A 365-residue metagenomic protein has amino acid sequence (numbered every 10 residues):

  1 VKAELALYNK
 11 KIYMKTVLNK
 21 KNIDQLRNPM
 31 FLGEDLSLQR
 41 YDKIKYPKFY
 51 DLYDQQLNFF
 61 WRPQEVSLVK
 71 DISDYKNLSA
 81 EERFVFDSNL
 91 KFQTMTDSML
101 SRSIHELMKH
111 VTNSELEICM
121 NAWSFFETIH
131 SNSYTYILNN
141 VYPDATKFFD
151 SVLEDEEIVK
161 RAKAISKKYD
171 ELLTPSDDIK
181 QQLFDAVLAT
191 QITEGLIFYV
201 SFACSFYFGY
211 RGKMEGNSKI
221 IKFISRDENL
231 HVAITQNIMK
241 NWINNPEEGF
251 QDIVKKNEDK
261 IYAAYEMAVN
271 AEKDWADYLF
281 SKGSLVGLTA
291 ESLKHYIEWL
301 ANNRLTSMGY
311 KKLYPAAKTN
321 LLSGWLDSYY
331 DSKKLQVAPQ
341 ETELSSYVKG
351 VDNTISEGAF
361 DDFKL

Functional and structural regions predicted by a protein language model:
V1-Y13: N-terminal amphipathic/basic-hydrophobic helices that include classical n-h-c signal peptides and signal-anchor
M14-L365: Non-heme di-metal
